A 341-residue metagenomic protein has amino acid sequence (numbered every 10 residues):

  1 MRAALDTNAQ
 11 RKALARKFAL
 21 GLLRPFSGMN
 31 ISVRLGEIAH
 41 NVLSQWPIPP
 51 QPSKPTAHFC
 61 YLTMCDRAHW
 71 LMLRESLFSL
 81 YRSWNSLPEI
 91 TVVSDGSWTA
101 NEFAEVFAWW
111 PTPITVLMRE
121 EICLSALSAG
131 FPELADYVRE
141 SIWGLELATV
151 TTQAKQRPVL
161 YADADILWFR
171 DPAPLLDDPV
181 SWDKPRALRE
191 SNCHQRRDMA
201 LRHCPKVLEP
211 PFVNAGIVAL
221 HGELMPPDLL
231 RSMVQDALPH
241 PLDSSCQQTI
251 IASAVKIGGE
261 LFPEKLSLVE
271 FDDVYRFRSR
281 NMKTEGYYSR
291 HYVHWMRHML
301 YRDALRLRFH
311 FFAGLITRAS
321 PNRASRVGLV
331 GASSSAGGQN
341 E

Functional and structural regions predicted by a protein language model:
M1-T56, M296-E341: Membrane-proximal basic amphipathic "stem/tether" segments
S79-L87: Short, acidic, metal-binding catalytic loop of nucleotide-sugar glycosyltransferases
E89-G96, R189: Short internal beta-strands
G96-A104: Short, charged/polar "capping" segments at the starts of alpha-helices and the immediately preceding loops
F107-Q153: Active-site-proximal specificity loops/subdomain of glycosyltransferases
E146-C193: GT-A fold catalytic core of metal-dependent nucleotide-sugar glycosyltransferases, centered on the diacidic
R186-E209, M299: A short, conserved beta-to-alpha structural element at the edge of catalytic cores that scaffolds binding
S191-C193, P210-Y292: Catalytic core and acceptor-binding pocket of nucleotide-sugar-dependent glycosyltransferases
